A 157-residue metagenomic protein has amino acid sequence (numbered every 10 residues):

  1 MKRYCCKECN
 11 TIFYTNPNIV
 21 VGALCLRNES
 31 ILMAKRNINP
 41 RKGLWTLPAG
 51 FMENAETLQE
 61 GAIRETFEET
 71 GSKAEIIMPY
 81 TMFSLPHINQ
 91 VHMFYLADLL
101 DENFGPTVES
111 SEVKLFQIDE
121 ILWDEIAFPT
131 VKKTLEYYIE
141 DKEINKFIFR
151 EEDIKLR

Functional and structural regions predicted by a protein language model:
M1-A23: Acidic, metal-coordinating catalytic segment for phosphate/diphosphate chemistry, firing primarily on the Nudix
R3, L24, M33, F94-L96 (+1 more regions): Conserved hydrophobic/aromatic beta-strand scaffold that supports enzyme active sites
N16-V20, L26-N28, P40-K42, L47 (+2 more regions): Short connector loops at helix/strand junctions that flank enzyme active sites, especially segments positioning acidic
C25-L26, S84: Generic beta-strand structural signal
L26-E68: Conserved Nudix-box catalytic region and its N-terminal flanking loop in Nudix hydrolases and closely related
M52-I76, T81-Y137, K146-F147, L156-R157: Unchanged
